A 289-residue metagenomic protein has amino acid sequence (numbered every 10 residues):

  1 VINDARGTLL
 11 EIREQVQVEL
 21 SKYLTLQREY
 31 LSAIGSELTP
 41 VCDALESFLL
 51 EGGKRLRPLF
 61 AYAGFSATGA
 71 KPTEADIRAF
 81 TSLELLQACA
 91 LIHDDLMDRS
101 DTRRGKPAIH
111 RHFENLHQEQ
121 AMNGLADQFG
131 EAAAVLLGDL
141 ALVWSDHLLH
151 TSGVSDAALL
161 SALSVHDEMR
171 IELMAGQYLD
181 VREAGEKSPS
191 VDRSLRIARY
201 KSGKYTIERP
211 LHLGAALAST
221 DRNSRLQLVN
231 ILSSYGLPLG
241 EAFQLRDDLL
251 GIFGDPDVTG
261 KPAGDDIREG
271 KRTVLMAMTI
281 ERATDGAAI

Functional and structural regions predicted by a protein language model:
V1-L83, A88, I92-H93, M97-D127 (+2 more regions): Conserved N-terminal diphosphate/IPP-binding helix and adjacent helical/loop segment of trans-prenyltransferase domains
F48-G53, A134, R199, G264-D265: Solvent-exposed loop and edge beta-strand segments that line ligand/cofactor-binding and catalytic clefts
L56-R57, T81-L85, L137-L142, S202-G203 (+2 more regions): Catalytic-loop motifs flanking and including active-site residues across diverse enzymes
L59, P72-L86, E131, L159-V165 (+1 more regions): Alpha-helical scaffolds flanking conserved acidic
S66-A67, I92-M122, D146, L173-V191 (+2 more regions): Acidic, Mg2+-coordinating active-site segments of isoprenoid diphosphate-utilizing enzymes
A121, L125-V154: A glycine/threonine-rich phosphate-anchoring loop and its flanking beta-alpha core in nucleotide/phosphate-binding
G130-L136, D192-S202: A short glycine-threonine-serine/GTX helix/turn-capping micro-motif
S161-A175: Conserved ATP-utilizing enzyme core subdomain
